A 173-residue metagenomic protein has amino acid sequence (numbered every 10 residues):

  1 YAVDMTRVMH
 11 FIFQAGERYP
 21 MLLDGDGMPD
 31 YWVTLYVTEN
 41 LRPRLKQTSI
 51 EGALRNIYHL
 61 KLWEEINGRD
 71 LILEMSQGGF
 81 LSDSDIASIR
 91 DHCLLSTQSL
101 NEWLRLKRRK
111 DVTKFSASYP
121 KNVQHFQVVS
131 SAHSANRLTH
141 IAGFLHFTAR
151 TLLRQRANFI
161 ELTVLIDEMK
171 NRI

Functional and structural regions predicted by a protein language model:
Y1-R154: Charge-rich, intrinsically disordered N-terminal extensions that act as flexible nucleic-acid engagement or regulatory
A157-I173: Flexible interdomain linker/hinge and immediately adjacent N-terminus of the catalytic tyrosine-recombinase domain
